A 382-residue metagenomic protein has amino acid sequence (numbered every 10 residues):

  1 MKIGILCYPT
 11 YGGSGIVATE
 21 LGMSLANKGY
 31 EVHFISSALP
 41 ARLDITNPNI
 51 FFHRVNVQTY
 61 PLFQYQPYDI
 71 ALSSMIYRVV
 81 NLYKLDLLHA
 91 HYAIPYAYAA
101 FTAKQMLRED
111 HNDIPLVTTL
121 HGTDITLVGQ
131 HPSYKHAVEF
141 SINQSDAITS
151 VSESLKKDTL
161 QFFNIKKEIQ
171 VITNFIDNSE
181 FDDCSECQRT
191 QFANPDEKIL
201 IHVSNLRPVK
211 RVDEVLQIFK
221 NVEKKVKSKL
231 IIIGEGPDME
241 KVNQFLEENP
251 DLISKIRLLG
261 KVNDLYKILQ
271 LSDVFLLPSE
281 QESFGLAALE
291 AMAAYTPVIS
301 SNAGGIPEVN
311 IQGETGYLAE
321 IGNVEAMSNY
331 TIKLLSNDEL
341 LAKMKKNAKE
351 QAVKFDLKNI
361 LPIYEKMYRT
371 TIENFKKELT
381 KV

Functional and structural regions predicted by a protein language model:
C7-Y11, M23-Y68: N-terminal strand-loop element at the rim of the active site of nucleotide-sugar-dependent glycosyltransferases
S154, F175: Carbohydrate-associated surface elements
D182-P195, E247: A short helix/loop element that forms part of the nucleotide-sugar donor recognition site in Leloir-type
A193-F219, I231: Conserved donor-binding/catalytic core segment of Leloir-type glycosyltransferases
K261, E280: Aromatic "clamp/platform" in nucleotide-sugar-dependent glycosyltransferases that forms part of the donor/acceptor
P297-S300, N310: Short hydrophobic beta-strand element within catalytic cores of glycosyltransferases and related nucleotide-activated
Q312-G313, Y317-V324, K333-D338: Conserved acidic donor-binding segment of nucleotide-sugar-dependent glycosyltransferases
A326, K333, L340-K354, I363-K366: A short, well-ordered alpha-helix in the C-terminal region of glycosyltransferases
